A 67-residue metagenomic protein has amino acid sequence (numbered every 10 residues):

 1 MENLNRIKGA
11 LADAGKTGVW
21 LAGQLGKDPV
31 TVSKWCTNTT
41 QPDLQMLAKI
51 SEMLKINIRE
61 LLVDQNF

Functional and structural regions predicted by a protein language model:
M1-T17: A short, Lys/Arg-rich alpha-helix, primarily the initiator
G18, P29, L44-L47: Helix-turn-helix DNA-binding elements, focusing on the entry/boundary residues of the two helices that contact DNA
W20, T31, E60: Residues in the helix-turn-helix
L21-A22, I50: Short alpha-helical "recognition helix" segments of helix-turn-helix
K27-P42: Recognition helix of helix-turn-helix/homeodomain-like DNA-binding domains that insert into the DNA major groove
Q45-E60: DNA major-groove recognition helix of helix-turn-helix/homeodomain DNA-binding modules
L61-F67: Short amphipathic recognition helices of helix-turn-helix/homeodomain-type DNA-binding modules
